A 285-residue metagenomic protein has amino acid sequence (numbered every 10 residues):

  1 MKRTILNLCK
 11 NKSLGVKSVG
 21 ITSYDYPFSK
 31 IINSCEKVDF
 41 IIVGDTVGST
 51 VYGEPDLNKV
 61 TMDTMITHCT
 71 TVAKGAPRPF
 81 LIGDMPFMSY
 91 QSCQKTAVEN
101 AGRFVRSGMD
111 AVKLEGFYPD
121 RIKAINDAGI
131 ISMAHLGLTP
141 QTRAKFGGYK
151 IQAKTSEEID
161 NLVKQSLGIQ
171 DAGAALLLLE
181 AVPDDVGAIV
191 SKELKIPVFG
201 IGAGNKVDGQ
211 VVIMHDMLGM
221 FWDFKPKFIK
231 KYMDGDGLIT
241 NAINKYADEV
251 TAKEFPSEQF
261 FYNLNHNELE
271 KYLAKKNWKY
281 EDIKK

Functional and structural regions predicted by a protein language model:
K2-K285: Alpha/beta enzyme core
